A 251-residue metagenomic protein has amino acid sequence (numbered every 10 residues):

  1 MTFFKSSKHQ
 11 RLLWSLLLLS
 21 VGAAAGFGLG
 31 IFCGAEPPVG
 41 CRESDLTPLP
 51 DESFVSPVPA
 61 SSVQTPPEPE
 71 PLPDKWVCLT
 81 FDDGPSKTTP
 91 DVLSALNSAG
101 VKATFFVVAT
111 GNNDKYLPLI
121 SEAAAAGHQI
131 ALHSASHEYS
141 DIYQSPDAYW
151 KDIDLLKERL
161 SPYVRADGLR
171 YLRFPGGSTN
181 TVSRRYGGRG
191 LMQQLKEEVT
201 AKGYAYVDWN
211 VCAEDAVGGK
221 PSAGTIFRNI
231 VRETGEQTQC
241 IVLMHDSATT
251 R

Functional and structural regions predicted by a protein language model:
M1-C78, S94-A103, P162, N210 (+2 more regions): Terminal accessory/targeting
L46-F174: Active-site beta->alpha N-cap acidic-glycine motif
H137-R251: Catalytic domains of cell-wall/extracellular-matrix polysaccharide-remodeling enzymes, centered on de-N-acetylation
